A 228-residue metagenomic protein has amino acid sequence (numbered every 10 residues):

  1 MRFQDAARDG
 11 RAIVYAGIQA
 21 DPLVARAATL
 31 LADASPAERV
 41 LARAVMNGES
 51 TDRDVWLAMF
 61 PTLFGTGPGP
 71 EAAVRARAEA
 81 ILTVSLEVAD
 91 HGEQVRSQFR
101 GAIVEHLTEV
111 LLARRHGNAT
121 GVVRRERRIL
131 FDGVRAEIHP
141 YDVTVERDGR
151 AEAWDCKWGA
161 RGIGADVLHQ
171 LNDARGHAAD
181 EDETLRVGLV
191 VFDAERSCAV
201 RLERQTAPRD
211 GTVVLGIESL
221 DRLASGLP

Functional and structural regions predicted by a protein language model:
M1-P228: Intrinsically disordered, low-complexity Ser/Thr/Pro/Gly-rich regulatory segments
